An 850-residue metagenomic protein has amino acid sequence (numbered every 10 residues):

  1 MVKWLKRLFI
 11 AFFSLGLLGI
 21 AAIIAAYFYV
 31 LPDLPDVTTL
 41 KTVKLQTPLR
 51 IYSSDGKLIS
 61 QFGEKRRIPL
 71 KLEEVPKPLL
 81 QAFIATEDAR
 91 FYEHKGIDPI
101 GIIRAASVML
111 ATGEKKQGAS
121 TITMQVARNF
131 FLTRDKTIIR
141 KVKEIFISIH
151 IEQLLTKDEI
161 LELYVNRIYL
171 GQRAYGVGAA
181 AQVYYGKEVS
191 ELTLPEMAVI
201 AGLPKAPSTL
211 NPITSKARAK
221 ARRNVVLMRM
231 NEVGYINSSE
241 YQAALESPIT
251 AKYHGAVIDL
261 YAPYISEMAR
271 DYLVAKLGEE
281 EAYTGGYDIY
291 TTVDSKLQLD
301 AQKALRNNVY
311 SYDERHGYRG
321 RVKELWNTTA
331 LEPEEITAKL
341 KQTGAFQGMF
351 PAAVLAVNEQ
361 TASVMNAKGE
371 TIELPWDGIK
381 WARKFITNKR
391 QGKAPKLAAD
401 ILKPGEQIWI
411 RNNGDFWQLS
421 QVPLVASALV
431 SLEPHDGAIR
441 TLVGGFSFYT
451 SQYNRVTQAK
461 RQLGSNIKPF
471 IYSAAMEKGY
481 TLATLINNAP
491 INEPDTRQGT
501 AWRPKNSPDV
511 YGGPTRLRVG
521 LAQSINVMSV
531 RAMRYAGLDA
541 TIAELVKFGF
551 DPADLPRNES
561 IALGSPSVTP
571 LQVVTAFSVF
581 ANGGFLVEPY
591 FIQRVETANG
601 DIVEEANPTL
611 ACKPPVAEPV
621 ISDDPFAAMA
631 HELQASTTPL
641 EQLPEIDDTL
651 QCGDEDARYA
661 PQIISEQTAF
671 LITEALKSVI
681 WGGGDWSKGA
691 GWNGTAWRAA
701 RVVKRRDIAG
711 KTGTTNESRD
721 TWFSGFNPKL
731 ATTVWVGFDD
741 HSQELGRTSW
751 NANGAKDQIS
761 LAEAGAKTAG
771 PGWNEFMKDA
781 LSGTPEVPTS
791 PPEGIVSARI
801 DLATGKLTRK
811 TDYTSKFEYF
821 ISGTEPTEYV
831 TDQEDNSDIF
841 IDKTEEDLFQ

Functional and structural regions predicted by a protein language model:
M1-Y52, R90, M109-L110: N-terminal type II signal-anchor transmembrane helix that functions as the membrane-insertion/stop-transfer segment
I23-I24, F28, E114-A367, A532 (+4 more regions): Non-catalytic, structured segments within soluble enzyme domains
I68-E73, K389-A399, V422-S427, T450-F470 (+2 more regions): Short active-site loop at a secondary-structure junction that contains or immediately precedes the catalytic residue(s)
L79, T291, S295-Q298, A304 (+10 more regions): A penicillin-recognizing enzyme superfamily signal
F83-I84, M230, A301, E359 (+7 more regions): Active-site SXXK
Y92-I102, Y175-G178, N237-Y241, M476-D495 (+2 more regions): Short, well-structured active-site flanking segments
A111-K136, S190, V257-Y261, H435 (+4 more regions): Conserved catalytic neighborhood of penicillin-recognizing serine enzymes
G499-K505, G537-T575: Mid-domain, small-residue-enriched loop/turn segments at the edges of structured enzyme/sensor domains
